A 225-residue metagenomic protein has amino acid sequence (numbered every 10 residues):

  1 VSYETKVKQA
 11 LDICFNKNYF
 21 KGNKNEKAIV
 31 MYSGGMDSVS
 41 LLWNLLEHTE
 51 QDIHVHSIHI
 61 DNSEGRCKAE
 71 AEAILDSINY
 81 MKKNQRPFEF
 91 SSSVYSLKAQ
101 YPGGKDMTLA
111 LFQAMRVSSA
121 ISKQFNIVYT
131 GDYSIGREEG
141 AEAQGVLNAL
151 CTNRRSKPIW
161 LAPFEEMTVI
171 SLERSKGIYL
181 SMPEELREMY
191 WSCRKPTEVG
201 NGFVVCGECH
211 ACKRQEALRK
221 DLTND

Functional and structural regions predicted by a protein language model:
S2-D225: Nucleotide-activated chemistry modules centered on ATP-dependent adenylation/adenylyltransferase
